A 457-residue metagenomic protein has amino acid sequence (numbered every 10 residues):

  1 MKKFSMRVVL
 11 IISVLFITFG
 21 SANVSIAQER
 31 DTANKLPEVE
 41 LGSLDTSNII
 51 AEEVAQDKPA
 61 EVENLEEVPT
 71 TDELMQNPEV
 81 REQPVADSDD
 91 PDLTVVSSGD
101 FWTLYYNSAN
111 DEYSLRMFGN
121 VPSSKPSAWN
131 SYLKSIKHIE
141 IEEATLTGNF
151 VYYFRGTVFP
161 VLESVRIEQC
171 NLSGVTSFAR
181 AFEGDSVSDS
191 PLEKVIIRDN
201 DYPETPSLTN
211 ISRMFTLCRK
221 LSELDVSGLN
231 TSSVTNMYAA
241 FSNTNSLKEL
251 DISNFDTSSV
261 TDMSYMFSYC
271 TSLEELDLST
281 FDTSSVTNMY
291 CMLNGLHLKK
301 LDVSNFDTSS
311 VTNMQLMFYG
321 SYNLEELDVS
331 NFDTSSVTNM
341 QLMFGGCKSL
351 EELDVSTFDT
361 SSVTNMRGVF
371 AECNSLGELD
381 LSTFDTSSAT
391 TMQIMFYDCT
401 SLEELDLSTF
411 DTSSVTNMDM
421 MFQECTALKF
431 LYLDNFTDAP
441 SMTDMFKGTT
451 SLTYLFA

Functional and structural regions predicted by a protein language model:
M1-V9: Bacterial N-terminal signal peptides that target proteins for export
V9-G20: Bacterial N-terminal signal peptides
V14, I26-Q28, M117, I139: Short low-polarity hydrophobic stretches
F19-L36: Sec-dependent signal peptide cleavage junction
K35-A457: Negatively charged
